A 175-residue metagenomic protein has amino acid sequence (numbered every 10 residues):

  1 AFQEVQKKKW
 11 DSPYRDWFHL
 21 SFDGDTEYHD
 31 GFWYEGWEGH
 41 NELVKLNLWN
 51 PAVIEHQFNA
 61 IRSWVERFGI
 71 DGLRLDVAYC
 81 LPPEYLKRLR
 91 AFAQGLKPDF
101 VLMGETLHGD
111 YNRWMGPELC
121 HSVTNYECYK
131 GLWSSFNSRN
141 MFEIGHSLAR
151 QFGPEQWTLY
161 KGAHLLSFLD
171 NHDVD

Functional and structural regions predicted by a protein language model:
A1-R62, R67, F92-G95, N112-R113 (+1 more regions): Substrate-binding/active-site clefts of carbohydrate-active enzymes
F2-K9, R62, E66, D76-Y160 (+1 more regions): Active-site-proximal helices and loops of the catalytic beta/alpha 8
Y14-R15, H40-K45, H121-V123, Y129-W133 (+2 more regions): Generic secondary-structure boundary/loop-capping signal
W33-Y34, N59, A163-D170: Active-site-adjacent bridging/hinge elements
G39-I54, D71-C80, L132-F142, N171-D175: The substrate-binding groove and active-site-proximal loops of carbohydrate-active enzymes, especially glycoside
F68-G69, F168: Short loop/turn motifs at secondary-structure junctions
